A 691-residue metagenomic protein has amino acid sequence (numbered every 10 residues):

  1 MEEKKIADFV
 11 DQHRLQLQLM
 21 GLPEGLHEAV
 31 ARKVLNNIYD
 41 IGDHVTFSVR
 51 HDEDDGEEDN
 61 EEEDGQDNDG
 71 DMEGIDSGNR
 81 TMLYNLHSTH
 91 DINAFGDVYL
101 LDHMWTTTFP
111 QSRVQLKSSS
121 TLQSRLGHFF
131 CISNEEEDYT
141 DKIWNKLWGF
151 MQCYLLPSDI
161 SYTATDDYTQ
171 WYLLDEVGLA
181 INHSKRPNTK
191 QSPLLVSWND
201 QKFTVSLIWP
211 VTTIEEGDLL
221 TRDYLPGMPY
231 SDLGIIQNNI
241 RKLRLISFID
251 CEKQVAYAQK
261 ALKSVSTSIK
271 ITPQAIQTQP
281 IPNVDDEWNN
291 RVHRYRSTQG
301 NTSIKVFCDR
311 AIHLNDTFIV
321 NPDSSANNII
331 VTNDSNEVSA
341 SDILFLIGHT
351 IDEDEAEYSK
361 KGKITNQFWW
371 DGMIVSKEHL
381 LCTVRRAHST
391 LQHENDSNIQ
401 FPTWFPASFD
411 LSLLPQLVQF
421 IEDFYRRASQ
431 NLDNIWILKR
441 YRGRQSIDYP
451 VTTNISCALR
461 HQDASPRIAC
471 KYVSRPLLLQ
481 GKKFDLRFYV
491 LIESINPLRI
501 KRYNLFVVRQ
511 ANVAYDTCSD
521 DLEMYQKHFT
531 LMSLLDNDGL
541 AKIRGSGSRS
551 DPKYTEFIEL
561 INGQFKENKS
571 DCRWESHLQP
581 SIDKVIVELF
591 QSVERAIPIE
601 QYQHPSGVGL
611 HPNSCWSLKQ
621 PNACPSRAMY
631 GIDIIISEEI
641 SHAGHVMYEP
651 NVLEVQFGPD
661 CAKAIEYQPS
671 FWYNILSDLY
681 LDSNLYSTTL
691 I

Functional and structural regions predicted by a protein language model:
E2-D55, D69-K190, K242: Catalytic cores of histone-lysine modification enzymes
E2-H13, L17, K185-V306, G658: C-terminal SET catalytic tail plus cysteine-rich post-SET Zn-binding segment of SAM-dependent SET-domain
D52-G56, H87-N93, W105-T108, T121 (+17 more regions): Conserved beta-strand elements of beta-rich interaction domains across eukaryotes, especially beta-propellers
A94-H183, P406, L505, R509-P598: Conserved, ordered domain cores of eukaryotic regulatory proteins
D200, S297-T302, D354-I364, I399-T403 (+3 more regions): Surface-exposed beta-strand-to-loop junctions that form interaction patches on eukaryotic regulatory domains
F307-R444, V451-H461, L479: Conserved N-proximal alpha/beta basic substrate-recognition cap immediately N-terminal to, or forming the N-lobe
N431-I437, Y441-M629, S637-Y648, G658 (+1 more regions): Catalytic core of tubulin tyrosine ligase-like
